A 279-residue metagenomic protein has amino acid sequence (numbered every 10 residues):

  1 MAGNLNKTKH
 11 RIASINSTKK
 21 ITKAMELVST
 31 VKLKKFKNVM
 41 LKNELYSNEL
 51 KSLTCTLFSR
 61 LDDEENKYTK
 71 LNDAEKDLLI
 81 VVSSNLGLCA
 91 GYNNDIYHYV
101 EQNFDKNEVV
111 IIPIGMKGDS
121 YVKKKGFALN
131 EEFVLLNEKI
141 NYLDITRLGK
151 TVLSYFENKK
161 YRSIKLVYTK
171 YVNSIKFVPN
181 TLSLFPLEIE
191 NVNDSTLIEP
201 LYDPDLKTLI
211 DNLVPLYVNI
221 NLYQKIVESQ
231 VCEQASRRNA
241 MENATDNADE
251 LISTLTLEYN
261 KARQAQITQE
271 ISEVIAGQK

Functional and structural regions predicted by a protein language model:
M1-K279: C-terminal beta-strand-loop-alpha-helix "lid" module of Rossmann-like NAD(P)-dependent dehydrogenases
